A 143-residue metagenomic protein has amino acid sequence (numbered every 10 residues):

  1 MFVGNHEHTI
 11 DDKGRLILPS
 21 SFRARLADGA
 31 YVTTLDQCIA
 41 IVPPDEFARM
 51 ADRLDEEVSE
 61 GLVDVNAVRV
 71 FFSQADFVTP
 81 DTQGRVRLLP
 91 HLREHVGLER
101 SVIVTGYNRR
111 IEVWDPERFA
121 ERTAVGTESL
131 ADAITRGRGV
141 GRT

Functional and structural regions predicted by a protein language model:
M1-H8, D12, F22-V78, T82-Q83 (+1 more regions): Flexible "stalk/tail and boundary" regions
